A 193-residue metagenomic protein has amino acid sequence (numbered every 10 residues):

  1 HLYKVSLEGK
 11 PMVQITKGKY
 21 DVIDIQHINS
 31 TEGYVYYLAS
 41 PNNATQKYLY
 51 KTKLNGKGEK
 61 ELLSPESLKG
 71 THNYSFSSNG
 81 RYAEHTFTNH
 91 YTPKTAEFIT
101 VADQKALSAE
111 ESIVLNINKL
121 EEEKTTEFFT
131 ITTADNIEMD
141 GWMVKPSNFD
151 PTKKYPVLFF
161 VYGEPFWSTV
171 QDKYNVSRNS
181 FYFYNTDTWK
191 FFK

Functional and structural regions predicted by a protein language model:
H1-Y3, A44-Y50, Y91-I99: Structural motif
Y3-K4, Y36, Y182-T186: Short, well-ordered alpha-helical packing segments
S6-N29, A39-N42, T52-H72, V101-F129: Multi-bladed beta-propeller domains
K10, G33, G58, I137-M139 (+1 more regions): Glycine-centered loop/turn positions within well-structured domains that cap or flank conserved ligand/cofactor-binding
N29-E32, S78-N79: Residue-level detector of Asp-centered blade-edge/turn motifs that repeat once per structural unit in beta-propeller
Y34-L38, A83-T86: Residue position within the beta-strands of beta-propeller blades
A44-T45, N55-G56, D150-K153: Short, solvent-exposed loop/turn segments that connect beta-strands within catalytic domains and beta-strand-rich
P65, T71-K193: Serine-hydrolase catalytic core recognition
